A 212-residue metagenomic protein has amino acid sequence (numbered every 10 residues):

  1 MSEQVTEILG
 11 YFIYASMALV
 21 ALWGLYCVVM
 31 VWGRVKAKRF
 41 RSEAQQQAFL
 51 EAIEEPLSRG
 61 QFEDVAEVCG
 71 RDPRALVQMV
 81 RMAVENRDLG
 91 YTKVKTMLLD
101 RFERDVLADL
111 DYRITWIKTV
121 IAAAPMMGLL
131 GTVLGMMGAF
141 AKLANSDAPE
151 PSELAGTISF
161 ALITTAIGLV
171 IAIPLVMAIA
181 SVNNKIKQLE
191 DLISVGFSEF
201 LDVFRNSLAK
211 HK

Functional and structural regions predicted by a protein language model:
M1-D72, R104-L189, D202-K212: Hydrophobic alpha-helical transmembrane segments of small proteolipidic membrane proteins, enriched in energy-coupled
L76-E103, L189-D202: Hydrophobic alpha-helical transmembrane segments and immediately flanking/interface helices in integral membrane
